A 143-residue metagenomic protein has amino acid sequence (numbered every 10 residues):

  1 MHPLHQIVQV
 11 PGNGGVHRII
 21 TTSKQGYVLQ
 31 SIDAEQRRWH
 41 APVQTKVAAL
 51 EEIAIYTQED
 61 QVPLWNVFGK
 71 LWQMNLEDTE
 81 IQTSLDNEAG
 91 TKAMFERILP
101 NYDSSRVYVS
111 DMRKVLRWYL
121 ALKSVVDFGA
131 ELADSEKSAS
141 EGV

Functional and structural regions predicted by a protein language model:
M1-Q82: The feature represents the first ordered module of a protein
Q36, Q44-K46, W72, L85 (+4 more regions): General N-terminal targeting signals
T57-Q61, I81-E88, S105-M112: Conserved phosphate/pyrophosphate-binding and hydrolysis machinery centered on Walker-type P-loop NTPases, extending
L71-D78, Q82-L99: Short acidic, glycine/tyrosine-flanked loop/strand segments centered on an H-E-D-like triad
G90-V143: C-terminal charged interaction modules
